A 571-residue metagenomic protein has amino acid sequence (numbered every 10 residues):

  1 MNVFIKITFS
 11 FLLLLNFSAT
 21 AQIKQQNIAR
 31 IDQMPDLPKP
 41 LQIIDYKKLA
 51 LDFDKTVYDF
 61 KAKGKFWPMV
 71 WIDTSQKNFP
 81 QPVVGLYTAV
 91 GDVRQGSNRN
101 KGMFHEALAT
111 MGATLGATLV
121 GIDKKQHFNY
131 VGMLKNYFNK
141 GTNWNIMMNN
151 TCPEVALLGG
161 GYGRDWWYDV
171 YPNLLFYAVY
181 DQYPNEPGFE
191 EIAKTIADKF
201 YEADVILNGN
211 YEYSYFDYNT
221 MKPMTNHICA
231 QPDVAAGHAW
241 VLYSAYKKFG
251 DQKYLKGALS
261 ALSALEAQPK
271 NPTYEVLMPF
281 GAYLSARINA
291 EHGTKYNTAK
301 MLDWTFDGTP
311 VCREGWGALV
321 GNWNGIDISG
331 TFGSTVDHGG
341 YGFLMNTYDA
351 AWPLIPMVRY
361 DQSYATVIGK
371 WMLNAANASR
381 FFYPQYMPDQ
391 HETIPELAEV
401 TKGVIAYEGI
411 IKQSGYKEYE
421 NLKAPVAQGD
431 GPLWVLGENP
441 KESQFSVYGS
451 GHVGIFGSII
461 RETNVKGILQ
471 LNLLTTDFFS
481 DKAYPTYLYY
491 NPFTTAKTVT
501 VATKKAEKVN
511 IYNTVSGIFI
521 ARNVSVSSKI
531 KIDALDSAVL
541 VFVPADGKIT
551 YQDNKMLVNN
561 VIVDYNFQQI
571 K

Functional and structural regions predicted by a protein language model:
N2-S10: Sec-dependent signal peptide recognition, specifically the positively charged N-region followed immediately by
Q22-A156, N185-Y213: Low-complexity, Ser/Thr/Pro/Gly-enriched N-terminal "stalk/linker" regions
Q33, L37-P40, L108-K125, D169-P187 (+5 more regions): Well-ordered alpha-helical scaffold segments within catalytic/enzyme domains
F79-L108, N150-V170, M221-V234, L265-M278 (+3 more regions): Solvent-exposed loop and edge beta-strand segments that line ligand/cofactor-binding and catalytic clefts
A178-Q252, S260, A264-A267, Y283 (+1 more regions): Active-site lining segments of carbohydrate-active enzymes
A203-L207, Y215-N219, Q268-F280, L284-L433: Extended ligand-binding clefts on enzyme/binding-domain cores
G429, L433-A506: Carbohydrate-binding surface patches
N523-I570: C-terminal beta-strand-rich structural cap/linker in extracellular carbohydrate-active enzymes
